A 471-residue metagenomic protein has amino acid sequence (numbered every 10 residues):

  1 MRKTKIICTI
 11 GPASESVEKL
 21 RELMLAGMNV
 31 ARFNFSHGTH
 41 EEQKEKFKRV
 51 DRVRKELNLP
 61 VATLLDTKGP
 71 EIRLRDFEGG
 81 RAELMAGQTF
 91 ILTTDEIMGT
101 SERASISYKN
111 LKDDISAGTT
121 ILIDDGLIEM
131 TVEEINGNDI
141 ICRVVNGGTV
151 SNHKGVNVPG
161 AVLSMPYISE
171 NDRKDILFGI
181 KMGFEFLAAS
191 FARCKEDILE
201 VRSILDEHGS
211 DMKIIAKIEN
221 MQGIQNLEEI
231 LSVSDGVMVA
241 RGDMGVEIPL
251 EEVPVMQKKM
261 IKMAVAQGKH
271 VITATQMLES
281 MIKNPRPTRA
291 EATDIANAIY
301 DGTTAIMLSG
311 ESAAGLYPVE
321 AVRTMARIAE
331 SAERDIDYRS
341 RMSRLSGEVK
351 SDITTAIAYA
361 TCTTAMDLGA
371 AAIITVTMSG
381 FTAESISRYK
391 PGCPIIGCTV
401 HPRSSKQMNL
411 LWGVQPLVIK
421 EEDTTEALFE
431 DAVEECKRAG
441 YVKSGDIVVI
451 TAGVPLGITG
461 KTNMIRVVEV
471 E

Functional and structural regions predicted by a protein language model:
M1-E471: Non-catalytic helical/linker scaffolds that mediate oligomerization, partner binding, and domain coupling around large
